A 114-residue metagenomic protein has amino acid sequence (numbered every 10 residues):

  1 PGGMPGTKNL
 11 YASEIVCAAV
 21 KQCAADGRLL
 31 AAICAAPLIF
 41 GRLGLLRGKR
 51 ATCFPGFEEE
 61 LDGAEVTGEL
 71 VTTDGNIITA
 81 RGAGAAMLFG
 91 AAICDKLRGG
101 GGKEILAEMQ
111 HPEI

Functional and structural regions predicted by a protein language model:
P1-I114: Active-site-adjacent pocket-lining segments in enzyme domains
